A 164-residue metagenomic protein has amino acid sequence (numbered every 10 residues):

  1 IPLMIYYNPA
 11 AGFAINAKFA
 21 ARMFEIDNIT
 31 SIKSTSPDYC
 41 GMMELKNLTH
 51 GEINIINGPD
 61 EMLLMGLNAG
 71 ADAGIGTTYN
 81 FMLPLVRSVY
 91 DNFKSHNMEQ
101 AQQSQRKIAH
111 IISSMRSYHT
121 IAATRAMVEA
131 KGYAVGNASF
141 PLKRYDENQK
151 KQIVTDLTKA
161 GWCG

Functional and structural regions predicted by a protein language model:
I1, N28-I32, I56-P59, N80-M82 (+1 more regions): Glycine-rich loops and low-complexity Gly/Arg-rich segments that provide flexible linkers or classic glycine-based
I1-H50: Glycine/proline-rich, positively charged, aromatic-decorated active-site loop/lid region on the catalytic face
Y6-G12, K33-T35, I56, T78 (+2 more regions): Glycine- and other small-residue-rich loops at beta-strand/loop junctions that grip anionic moieties
A20, Y39-M42, K46-T49, I53-G76: Anionic-ligand binding region
E25, N47-G51, S95, K159-W162: Secondary-structure boundary motif
E61-G164: Structured C-terminal cap/extension of enzyme domains
